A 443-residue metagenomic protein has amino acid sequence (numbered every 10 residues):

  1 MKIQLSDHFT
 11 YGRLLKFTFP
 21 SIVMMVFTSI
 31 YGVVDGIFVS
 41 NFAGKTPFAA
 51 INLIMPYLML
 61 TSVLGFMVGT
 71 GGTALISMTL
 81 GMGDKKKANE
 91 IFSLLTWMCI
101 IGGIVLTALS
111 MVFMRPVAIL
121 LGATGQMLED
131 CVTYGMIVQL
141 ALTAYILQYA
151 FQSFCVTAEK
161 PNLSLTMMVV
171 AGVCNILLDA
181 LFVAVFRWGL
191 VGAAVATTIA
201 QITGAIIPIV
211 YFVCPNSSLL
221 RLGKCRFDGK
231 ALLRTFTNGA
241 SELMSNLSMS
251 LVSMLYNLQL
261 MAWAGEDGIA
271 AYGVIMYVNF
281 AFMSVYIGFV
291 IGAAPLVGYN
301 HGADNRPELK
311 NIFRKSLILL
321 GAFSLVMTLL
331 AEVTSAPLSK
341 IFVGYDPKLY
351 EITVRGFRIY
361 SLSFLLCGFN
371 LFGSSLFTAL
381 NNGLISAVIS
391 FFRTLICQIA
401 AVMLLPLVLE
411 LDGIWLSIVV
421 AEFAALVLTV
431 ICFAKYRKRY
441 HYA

Functional and structural regions predicted by a protein language model:
M1-T18, I76-T143, V185-A240, V297-S363 (+1 more regions): Short alpha-helical transmembrane segments in multi-pass integral membrane proteins
S6-F42, P56-G71, L75, T79 (+6 more regions): N-terminal transmembrane alpha-helices
L15, Y31, V68, L109-F113 (+13 more regions): Residue-level signal for transmembrane alpha-helical positions in Major Facilitator Superfamily
K16-D35, I137, A171, A200-G204 (+4 more regions): Transmembrane helical elements of multi-pass membrane transporters/channels
I30-F48, A118-G125, L181-W188, S250-Y277 (+4 more regions): Helix-terminus/linker motif at the lipid-water interface of multi-pass membrane proteins
D35, G72, F113-M114, F151 (+11 more regions): Hydrophobic/aromatic residues in alpha-helical transmembrane segments
F48-A108, Y145-S164, A271-L329, V333-S335 (+1 more regions): Small-residue-rich hydrophobic transmembrane alpha-helices
G69, V138-V156, S164-N175, A193-I206 (+5 more regions): Short runs within selected transmembrane alpha-helices of multi-pass transporters and secretion channels
